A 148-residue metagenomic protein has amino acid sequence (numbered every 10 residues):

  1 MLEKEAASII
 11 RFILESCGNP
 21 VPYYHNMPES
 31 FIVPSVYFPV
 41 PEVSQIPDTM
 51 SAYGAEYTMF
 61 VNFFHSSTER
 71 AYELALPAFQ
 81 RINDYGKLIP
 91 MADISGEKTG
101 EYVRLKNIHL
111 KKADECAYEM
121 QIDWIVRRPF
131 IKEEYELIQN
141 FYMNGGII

Functional and structural regions predicted by a protein language model:
M1-V21, Q45-I148: Charged, amphipathic alpha-helical segments and their flanking helix caps
Y23-I32: Short acidic low-complexity segments
V33-P41: A short, hydrophobic beta-strand-centered structural micro-motif
